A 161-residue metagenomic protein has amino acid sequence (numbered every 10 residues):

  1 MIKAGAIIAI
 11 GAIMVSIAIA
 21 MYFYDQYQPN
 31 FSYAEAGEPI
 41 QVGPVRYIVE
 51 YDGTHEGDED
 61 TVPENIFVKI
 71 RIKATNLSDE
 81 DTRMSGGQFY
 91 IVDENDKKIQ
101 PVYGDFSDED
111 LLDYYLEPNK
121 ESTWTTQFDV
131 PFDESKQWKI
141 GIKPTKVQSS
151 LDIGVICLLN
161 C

Functional and structural regions predicted by a protein language model:
I2-F23, F89-Y90, L116-C161: Surface-exposed edge beta-strand/loop patches
A20-A34: Sec-dependent signal peptide cleavage junction
N30-E64: Low-complexity, acidic Ser/Thr/Pro/Gly-rich terminal tails and inter-domain linkers that flank the onset of structured
Q41-V45, E94, K143-V147: Short strand-coil-strand connectors
V62, T75-S122, D152, L158: The feature marks short-to-medium sequence segments in extracytoplasmic or secretory-pathway proteins
E64-I70, S122-T123: Short, solvent-exposed loop/turn segments enriched in Ser/Thr/Gly
R71-T75, Q127: Short edge beta-strand/loop segments characteristic of extracellular beta-sandwich folds
